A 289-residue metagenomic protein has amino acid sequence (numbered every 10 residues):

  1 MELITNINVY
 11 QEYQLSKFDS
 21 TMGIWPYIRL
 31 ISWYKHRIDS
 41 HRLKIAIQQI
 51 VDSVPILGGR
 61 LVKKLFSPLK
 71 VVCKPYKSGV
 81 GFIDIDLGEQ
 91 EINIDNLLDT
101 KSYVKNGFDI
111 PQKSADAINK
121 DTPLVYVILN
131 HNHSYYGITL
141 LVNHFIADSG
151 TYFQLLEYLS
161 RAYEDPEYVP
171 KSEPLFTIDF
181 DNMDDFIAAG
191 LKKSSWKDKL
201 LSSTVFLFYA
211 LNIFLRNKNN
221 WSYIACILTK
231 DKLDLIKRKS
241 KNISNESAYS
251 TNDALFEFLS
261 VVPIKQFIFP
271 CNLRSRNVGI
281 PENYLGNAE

Functional and structural regions predicted by a protein language model:
M1-W196, N220, I224-I227, L233-A288: Non-catalytic N-terminal regions of enzymes
S202-D231: An anionic oxygen-ligand recognition environment, strongly enriched in 2H phosphoesterase
